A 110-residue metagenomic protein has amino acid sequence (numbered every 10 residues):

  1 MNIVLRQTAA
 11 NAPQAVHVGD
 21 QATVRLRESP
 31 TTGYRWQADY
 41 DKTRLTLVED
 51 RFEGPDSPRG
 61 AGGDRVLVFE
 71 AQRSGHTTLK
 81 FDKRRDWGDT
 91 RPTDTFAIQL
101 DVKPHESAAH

Functional and structural regions predicted by a protein language model:
M1-T23: N-terminal edge beta-strand
M1-T8, G88-H110: Extracytoplasmic/periplasmic copper-protein system
Q21-T23, Y34-K42, D94-F96: Surface-exposed interaction/ligand-binding surfaces
T32, Y40-S57: Short, solvent-exposed loop/linker segments at beta-strand-coil boundaries, enriched for Pro/Gly and Ser/Thr
A61-G63: A beta-strand/beta-hairpin structural motif
R65-L67: Short strand-edge motifs at loop-to-beta-strand transitions and within beta-strands of extracellular beta-rich domains
Q72-T77: Glycine-centered tight-turn and secondary-structure capping sites
K80-D82: Extracellular recognition modules
